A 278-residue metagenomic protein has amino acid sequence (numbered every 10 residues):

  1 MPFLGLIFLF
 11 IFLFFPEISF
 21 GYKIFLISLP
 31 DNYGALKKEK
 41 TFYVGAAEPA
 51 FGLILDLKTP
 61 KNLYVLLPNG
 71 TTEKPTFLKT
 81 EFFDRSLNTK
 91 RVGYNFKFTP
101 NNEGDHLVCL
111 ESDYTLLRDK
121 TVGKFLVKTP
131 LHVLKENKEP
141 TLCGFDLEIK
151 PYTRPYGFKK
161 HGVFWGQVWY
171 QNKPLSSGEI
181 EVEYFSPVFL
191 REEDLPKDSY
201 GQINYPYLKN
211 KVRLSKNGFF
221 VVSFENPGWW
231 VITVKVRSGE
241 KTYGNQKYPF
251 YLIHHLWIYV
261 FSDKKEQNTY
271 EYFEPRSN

Functional and structural regions predicted by a protein language model:
G21-F82: Start-of-domain marker
G21-T41, K120-L190, G244-N278: Beta-strand-rich domain onsets/edges
K37, V92, T99-V108, L116 (+3 more regions): Short tyrosine-centred short linear motifs in exposed loops/low-complexity segments
F51, D113-K120, S238-G244: Short acidic/polar inter-strand loop motif in beta-rich domains
V65-L66, G70-E73, Y184-P196: Short aromatic-acidic-glycine turn motif
E81-F96, P206, N210-F219: Aromatic sugar-binding surface patches on proteins that engage polysaccharides or sugar-phosphate polymers
F189-N217: Short, acidic Ser/Thr/Gly-rich low-complexity loop/linker segments typical of extracellular and cell-surface proteins
